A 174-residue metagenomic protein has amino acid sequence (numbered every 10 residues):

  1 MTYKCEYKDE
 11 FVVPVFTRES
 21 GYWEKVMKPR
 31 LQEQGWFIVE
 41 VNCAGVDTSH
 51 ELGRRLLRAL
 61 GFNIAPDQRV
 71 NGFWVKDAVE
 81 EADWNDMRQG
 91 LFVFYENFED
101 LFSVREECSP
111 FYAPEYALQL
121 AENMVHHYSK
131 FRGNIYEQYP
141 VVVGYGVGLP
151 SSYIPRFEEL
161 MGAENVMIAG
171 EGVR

Functional and structural regions predicted by a protein language model:
M1-R30: Glycine-rich P-loop/Walker A and Walker A-like loops and their local beta1-loop-alpha1 context in P-loop NTPases
V15-S20, C43-G45, E96-E99, Y145-L149: Structural motif
S20-E24, S109-Y128: Well-ordered, non-membrane alpha-helical segments in soluble/globular domains
L31-N42: Conserved catalytic segments around the Walker B and adjacent sensor/switch elements of P-loop NTPase domains
E51-I64: Conserved NTP-binding/hydrolysis module of P-loop NTPases
P66-A78: Short glycine-rich substrate-engagement loop in P-loop NTPases that contacts/grips substrate
D86-Q119: Conserved P-loop NTPase "ATPase switch" module shared by AAA+ and STAND
Q119, N123-R174: Replace "adjacent to P-loop NTPase cores in ATP/GTP-dependent enzymes" with "adjacent to NTP-binding cores
